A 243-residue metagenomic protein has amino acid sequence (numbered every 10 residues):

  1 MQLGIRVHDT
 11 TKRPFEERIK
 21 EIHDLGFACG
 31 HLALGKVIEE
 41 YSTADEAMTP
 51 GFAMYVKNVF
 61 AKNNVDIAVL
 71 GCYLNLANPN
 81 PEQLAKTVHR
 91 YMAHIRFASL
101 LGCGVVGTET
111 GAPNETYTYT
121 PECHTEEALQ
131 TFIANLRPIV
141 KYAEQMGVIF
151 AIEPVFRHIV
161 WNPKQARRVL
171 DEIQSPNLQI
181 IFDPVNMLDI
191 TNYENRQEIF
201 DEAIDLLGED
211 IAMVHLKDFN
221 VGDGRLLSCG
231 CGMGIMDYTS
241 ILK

Functional and structural regions predicted by a protein language model:
M1-R13: Boundary/entry segment of secreted carbohydrate-active catalytic domains
Q2-L3, G30, L70, I133-I235: Acidic/histidine-rich catalytic cores of soluble enzymes
D9-T11, L34-K36, L74-L76, T110-N114 (+3 more regions): Active-site-proximal loop/turn and secondary-structure-junction residues that shape catalytic pockets, frequently
T11-I22, V56, A85-I95, Y193-I204 (+1 more regions): Short, acidic/polar
F15-K36, L101-V105: Catalytic domains of carbohydrate-active enzymes, especially glycoside hydrolases
E16-E17, M54-N63, A77-F182: Active-site acidic/histidine proton-transfer and metal-coordination neighborhood in alpha/beta enzyme cores
G35, Y41-F60: Glycine-rich, positively charged N-terminal anion/phosphate-binding segment
V37-T43, L76-N80, N114-E122, L188-T191 (+1 more regions): A short acidic, helix-capping loop that chelates divalent metal ions and anchors anionic groups
